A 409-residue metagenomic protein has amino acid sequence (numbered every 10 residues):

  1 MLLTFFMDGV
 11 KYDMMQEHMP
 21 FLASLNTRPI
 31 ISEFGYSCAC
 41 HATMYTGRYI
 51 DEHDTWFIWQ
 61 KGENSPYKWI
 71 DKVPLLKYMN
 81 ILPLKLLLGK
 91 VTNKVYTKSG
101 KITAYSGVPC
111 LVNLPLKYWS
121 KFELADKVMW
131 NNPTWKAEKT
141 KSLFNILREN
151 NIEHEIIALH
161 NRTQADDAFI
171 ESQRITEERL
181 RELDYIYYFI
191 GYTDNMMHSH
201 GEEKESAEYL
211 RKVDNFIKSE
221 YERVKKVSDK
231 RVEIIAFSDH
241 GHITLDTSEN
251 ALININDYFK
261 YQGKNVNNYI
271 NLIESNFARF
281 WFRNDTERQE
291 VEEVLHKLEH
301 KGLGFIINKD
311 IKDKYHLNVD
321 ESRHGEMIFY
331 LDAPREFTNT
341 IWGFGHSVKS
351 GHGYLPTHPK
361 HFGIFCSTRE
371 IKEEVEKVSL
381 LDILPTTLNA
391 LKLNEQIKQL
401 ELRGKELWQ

Functional and structural regions predicted by a protein language model:
M1, Q16, A39, E138-N145 (+4 more regions): A structural signal for well-ordered alpha-helical segments within the folded catalytic domains of diverse enzymes
M1-L3, L183-Y187, R231-E233, E326: Residue-level preference for the first positions of well-ordered beta-strands
L3-M7, Y12, F21, K212-N254 (+1 more regions): Metal-dependent active-site segment of extracytoplasmic phospho-/sulfohydrolases and closely related
Y12-M15, E52-D54, T163-D166, N195-H198 (+4 more regions): Short catalytic/ligand-binding loop motif for oxyanion handling, primarily in non-cytosolic enzymes, centered on
D13-K61: Short, structured active-site-proximal loop/turn typified by the sulfatase FGly-forming signature C/S-X-P-X-R
R48-E203, K212, L272, E290 (+2 more regions): His/Asp/Glu-rich, glycine-adjacent segments that coordinate divalent cations and/or stabilize oxyanion chemistry on
H242-R283: Acidic/histidine-rich catalytic neighborhood
I270-A390, G404: Active-site neighborhoods of enzymes that stabilize oxyanions during catalysis
